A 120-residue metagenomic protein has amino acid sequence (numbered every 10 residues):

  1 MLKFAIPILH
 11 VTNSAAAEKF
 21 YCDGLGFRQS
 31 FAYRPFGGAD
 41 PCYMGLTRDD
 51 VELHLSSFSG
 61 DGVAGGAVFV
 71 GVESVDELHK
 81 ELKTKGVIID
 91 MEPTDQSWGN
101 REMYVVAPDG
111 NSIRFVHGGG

Functional and structural regions predicted by a protein language model:
L2, I8-V51: Core segments of cupin and vicinal oxygen chelate
F4-T12, M44-T47, F58-K85, R101-V106: Vicinal oxygen chelate
H10, F31, Y104, F115-G120: Short beta->alpha transition motifs characteristic of CBS
S14-E18, L25, M44-G45, L53-H54 (+4 more regions): A generic "structured core" feature
R34-G37, F58-G60, T94-D95: Short polar/acidic secondary-structure junctions
D61, S97, G119-G120: A short acidic/small-residue loop/turn micro-motif
